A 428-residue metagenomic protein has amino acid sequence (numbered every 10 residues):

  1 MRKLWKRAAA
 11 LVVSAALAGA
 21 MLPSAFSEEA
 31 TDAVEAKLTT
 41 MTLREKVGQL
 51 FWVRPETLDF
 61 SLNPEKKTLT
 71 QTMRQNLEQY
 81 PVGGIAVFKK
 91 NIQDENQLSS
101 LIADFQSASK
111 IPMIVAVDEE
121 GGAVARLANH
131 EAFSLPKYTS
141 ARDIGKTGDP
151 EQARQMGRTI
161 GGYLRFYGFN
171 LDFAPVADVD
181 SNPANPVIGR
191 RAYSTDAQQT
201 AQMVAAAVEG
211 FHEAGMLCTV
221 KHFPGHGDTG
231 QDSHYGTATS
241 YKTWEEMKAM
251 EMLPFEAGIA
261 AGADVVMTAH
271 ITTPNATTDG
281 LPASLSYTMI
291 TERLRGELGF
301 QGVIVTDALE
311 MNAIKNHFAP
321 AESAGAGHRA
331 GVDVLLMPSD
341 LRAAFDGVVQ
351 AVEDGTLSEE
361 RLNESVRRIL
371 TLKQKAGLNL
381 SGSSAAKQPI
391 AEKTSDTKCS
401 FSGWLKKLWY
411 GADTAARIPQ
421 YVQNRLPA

Functional and structural regions predicted by a protein language model:
R2-F26: Sec-dependent N-terminal signal peptides of Gram-positive bacterial secreted proteins and lipoproteins
F26-Q75, G296-E297, K315-A428: Preference for extracellular/luminal or secreted protein segments
T39-T42, F60-T72, K90-M113, A123-A125 (+4 more regions): Second-shell residues forming the walls of enzyme active-site clefts
V47-D59, Y80-V87, S140, V187: Acidic/histidine-rich, surface-exposed loop or edge segments in extracytoplasmic proteins
Q75-K89, P274-N275: A short aromatic-anchored loop/beta-hairpin motif
V82-F88, N170-D178, G331, L335: Divalent metal-dependent hydrolysis catalytic cores, especially in the metallo-beta-lactamase
T139-F169, A174-V208, H212: A substrate-binding/cap region within the structured catalytic cores of diverse enzymes
